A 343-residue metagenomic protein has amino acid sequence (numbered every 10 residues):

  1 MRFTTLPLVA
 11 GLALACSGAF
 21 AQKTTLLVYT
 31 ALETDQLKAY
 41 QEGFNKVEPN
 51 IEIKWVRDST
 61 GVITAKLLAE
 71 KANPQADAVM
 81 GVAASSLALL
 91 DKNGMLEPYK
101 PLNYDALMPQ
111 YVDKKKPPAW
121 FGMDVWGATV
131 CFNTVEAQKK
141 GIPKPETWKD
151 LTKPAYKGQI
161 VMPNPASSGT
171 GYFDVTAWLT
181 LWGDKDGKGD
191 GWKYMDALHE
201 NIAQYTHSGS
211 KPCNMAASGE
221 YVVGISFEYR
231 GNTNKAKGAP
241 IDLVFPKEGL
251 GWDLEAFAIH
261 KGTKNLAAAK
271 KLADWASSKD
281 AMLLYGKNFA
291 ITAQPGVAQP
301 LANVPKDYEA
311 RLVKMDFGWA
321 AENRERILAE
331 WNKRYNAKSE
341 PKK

Functional and structural regions predicted by a protein language model:
Q22-A88: Early extracytoplasmic/lumenal segment of secretory-pathway proteins
A31-K38, Q75-A76, G81-E220: Extracytoplasmic ligand-binding site segments that recognize negatively charged/polar headgroups
S85-L89, A217, Y221-P240: A ligand-binding cleft/hinge motif common to bilobed small-molecule-binding domains
L96-A106, W120-F121, K149, V223 (+3 more regions): Short beta-strand->loop
A106-P109, Y194-H199, Y205-T206, K237-K261 (+1 more regions): Periplasmic-binding protein-like
C131-E136, L179-L181, D253-N265, L284-Y285: A bilobed periplasmic-binding-protein/Venus flytrap-type ligand-binding module shared by bacterial periplasmic
A155-P163, A276-A298: Periplasmic-binding protein-like
M315-K343: Conserved C-terminal helix/tail region of periplasmic/extracytoplasmic solute-binding proteins
